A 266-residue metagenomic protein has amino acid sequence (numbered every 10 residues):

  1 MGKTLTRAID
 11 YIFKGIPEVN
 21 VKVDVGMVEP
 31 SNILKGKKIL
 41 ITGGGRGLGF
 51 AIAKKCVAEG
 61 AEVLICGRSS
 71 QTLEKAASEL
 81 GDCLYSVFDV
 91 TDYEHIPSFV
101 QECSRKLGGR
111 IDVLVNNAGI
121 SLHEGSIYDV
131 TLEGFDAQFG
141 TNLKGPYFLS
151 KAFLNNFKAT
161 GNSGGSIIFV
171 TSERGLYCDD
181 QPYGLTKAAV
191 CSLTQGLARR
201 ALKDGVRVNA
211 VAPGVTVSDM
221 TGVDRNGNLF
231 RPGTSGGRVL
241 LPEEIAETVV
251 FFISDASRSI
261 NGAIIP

Functional and structural regions predicted by a protein language model:
M1-G36: Non-catalytic terminal and boundary segments that flank Rossmann-like NAD(P)-dependent oxidoreductase
G45-G47: Conserved glycine-rich cofactor-binding loop
V87-F99, L132, E243: The beta1-alpha1 cofactor-binding region of Rossmann-like NAD(H)/NADP(H)-dependent oxidoreductases
G125-I127, T131-D136, P182, F230: Substrate-binding pocket helix/loop in short-chain dehydrogenase/reductase
S163-A189, T194-K203, V215: Catalytic loop of short-chain dehydrogenase/reductase
L202, R207, I260-G262: Short, small/polar-rich loop/turn modules that mediate ligand/substrate recognition or access, typified
V239-P266: C-terminal substrate-recognition "lid" of short-chain dehydrogenase/reductases
